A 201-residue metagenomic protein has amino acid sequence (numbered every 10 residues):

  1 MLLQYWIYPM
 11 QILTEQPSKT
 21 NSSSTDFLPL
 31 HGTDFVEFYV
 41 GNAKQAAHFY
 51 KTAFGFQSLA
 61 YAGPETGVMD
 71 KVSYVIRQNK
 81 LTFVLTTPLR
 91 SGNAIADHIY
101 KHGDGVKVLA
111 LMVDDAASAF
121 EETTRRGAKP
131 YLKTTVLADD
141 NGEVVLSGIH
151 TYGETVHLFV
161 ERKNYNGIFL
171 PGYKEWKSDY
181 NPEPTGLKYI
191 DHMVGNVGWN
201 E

Functional and structural regions predicted by a protein language model:
M1-P9: Short, Lys/Arg-enriched N-terminal segments with co-localized hydrophobic residues within the first ~10-30 amino acids
Q11-K44, V106-L109, F169-E201: N-terminal beta-strand motif that seeds the catalytic metal site of vicinal oxygen chelate
Q11-N21, Y74-G92, R162-W176: Conserved oxyanion/phosphate-binding beta-strand-loop segments in alpha/beta enzyme cores
E15-S18, L28-T82, R125-R126, K133-D140 (+2 more regions): Core segments of cupin and vicinal oxygen chelate
S22, S58-V72, V84, L89-V113 (+3 more regions): A cross-kingdom feature marking solvent-exposed beta-strand/loop segments within repeated, beta-rich binding/scaffold
F38, Q78, T87, L111-V113 (+3 more regions): Hydrophobic side chains in beta-strands
H48, A94, F120-E121, H157-V160 (+1 more regions): Short helix/loop capping segments that flank catalytic or ligand/cofactor-binding pockets
A138-N181: Internal, well-ordered alpha/beta segment that forms a basic, Gly-enriched binding/recognition surface
